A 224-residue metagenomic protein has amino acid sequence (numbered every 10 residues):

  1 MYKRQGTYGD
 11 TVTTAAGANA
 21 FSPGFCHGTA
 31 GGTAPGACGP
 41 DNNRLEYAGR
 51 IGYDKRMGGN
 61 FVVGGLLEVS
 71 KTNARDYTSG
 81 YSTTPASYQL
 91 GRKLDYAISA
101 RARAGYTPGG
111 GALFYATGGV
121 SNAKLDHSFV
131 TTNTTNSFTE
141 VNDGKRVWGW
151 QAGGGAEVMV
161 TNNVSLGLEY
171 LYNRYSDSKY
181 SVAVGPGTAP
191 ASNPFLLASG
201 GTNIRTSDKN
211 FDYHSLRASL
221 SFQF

Functional and structural regions predicted by a protein language model:
M1-F224: Gram-negative outer-membrane beta-barrel domains
